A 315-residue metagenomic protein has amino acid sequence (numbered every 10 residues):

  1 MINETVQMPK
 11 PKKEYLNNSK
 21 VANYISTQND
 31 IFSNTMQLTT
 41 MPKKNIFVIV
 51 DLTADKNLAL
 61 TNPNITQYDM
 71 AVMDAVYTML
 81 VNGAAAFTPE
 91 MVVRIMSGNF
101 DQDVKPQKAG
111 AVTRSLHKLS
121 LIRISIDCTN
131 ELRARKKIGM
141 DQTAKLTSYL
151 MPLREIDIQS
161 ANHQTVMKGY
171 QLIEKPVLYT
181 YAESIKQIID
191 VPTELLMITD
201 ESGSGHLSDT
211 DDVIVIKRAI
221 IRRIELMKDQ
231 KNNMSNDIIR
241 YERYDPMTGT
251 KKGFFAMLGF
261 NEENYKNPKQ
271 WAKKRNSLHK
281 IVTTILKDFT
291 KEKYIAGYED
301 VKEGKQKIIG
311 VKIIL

Functional and structural regions predicted by a protein language model:
M1-L315: Charged, alpha-helix-forming regions
